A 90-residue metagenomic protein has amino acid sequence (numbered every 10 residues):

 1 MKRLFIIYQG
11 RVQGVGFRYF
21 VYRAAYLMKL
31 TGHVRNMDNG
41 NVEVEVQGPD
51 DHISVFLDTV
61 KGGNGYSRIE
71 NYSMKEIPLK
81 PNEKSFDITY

Functional and structural regions predicted by a protein language model:
M1-Y90: Intrinsically disordered, low-complexity, mixed-charge
